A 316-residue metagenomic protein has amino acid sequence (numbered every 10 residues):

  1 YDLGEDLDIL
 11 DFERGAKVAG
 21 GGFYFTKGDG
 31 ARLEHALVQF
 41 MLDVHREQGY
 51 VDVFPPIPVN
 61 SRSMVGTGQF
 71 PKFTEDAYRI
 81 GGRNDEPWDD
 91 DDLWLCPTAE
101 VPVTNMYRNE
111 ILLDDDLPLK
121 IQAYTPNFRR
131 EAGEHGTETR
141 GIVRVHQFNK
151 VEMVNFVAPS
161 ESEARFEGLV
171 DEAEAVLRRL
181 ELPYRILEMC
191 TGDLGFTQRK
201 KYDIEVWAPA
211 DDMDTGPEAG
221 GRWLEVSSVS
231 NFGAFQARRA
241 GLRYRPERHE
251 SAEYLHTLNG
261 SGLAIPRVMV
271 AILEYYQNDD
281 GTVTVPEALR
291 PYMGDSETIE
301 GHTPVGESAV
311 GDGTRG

Functional and structural regions predicted by a protein language model:
Y1-G316: TRNA-recognition modules of translation machinery and tRNA-sensing kinases, especially anticodon-binding
